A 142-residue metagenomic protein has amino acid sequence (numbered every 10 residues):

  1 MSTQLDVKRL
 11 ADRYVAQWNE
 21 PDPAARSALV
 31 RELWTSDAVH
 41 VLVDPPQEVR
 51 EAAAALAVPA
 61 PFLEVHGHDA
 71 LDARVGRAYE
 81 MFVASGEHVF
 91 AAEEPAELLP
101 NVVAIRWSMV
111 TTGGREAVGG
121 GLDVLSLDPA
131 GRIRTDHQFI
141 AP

Functional and structural regions predicted by a protein language model:
M1-P142: C-terminal and inter-domain tail/linker signature
